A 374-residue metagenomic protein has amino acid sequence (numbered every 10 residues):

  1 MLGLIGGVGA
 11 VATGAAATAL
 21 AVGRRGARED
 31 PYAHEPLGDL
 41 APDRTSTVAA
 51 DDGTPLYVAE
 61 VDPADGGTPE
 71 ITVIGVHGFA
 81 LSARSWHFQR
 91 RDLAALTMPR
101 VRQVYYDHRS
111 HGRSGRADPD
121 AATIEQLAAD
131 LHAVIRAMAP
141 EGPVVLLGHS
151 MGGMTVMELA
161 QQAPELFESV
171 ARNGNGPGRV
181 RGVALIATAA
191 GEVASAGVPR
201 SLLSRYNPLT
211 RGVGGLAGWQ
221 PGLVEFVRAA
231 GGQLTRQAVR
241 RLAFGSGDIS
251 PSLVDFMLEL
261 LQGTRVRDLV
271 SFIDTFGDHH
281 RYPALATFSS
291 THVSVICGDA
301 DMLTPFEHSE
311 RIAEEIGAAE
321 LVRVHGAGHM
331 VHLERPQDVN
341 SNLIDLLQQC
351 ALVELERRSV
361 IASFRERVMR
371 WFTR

Functional and structural regions predicted by a protein language model:
G3-T47: An N-terminal hydrophobic leader/cap segment in hydrolases
T54-R116, M154: Conserved HGGG/HGGXW glycine-rich cap/lid loop of the alpha/beta-hydrolase fold
R102-F167, A171-G176, S341: Active-site loop/oxyanion-hole signature of alpha/beta-hydrolase fold enzymes
Q161, E168-V224: Flexible "cap/lid" loop of the alpha/beta hydrolase fold
G218-T287: Conserved alpha/beta-hydrolase catalytic His-Asp/Glu region
F276, D299-T304: Acidic catalytic loop of the alpha/beta-hydrolase fold
F288-S289, V295-C297, D301: Short beta-strand/loop motif that positions the catalytic acidic residue of the alpha/beta-hydrolase fold
E314-R374: Catalytic active-site module of serine/aspartate enzymes centered on a nucleophile-bearing elbow/loop
